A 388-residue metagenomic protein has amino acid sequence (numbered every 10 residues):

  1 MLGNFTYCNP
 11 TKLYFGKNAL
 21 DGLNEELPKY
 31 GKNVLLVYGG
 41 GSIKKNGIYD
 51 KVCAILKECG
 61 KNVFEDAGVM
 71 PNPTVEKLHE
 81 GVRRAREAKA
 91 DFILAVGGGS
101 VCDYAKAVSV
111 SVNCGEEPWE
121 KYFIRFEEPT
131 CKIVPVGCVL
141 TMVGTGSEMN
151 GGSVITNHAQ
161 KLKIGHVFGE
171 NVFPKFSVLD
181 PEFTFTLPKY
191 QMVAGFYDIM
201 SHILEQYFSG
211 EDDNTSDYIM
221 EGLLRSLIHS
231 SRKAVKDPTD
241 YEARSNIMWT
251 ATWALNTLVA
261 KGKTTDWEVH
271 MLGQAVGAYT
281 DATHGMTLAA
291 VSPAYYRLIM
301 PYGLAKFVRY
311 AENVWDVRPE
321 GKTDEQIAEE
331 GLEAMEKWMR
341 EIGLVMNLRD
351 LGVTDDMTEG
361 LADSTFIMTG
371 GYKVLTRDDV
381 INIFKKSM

Functional and structural regions predicted by a protein language model:
M1-F92, L348: ATP/NTP phosphate-donor binding region
T11, C114-D212, R309: A glycine/threonine-rich phosphate-anchoring loop and its flanking beta-alpha core in nucleotide/phosphate-binding
L20-L23, K44-I48, V75-L78, S100-A105 (+4 more regions): Short glycine/serine/threonine-rich phosphate/pyrophosphate-binding segments that cradle anionic phosphate groups
V52, V82, V101-C114, M149-N150: Short Gly/Thr/Asp-enriched flexible loops that form oxyanion-binding sites at enzyme active sites
A90-K106, T141-S147, Y279-A282: Glycine/serine-rich anion-binding loops at beta->alpha junctions that coordinate negatively charged ligand groups
N171, V314, R318-M388: C-terminal charged capping/lid subdomain of soluble metabolic enzymes
Q206-E333: Active-site segments that bind and position negatively charged phosphate/pyrophosphate groups
